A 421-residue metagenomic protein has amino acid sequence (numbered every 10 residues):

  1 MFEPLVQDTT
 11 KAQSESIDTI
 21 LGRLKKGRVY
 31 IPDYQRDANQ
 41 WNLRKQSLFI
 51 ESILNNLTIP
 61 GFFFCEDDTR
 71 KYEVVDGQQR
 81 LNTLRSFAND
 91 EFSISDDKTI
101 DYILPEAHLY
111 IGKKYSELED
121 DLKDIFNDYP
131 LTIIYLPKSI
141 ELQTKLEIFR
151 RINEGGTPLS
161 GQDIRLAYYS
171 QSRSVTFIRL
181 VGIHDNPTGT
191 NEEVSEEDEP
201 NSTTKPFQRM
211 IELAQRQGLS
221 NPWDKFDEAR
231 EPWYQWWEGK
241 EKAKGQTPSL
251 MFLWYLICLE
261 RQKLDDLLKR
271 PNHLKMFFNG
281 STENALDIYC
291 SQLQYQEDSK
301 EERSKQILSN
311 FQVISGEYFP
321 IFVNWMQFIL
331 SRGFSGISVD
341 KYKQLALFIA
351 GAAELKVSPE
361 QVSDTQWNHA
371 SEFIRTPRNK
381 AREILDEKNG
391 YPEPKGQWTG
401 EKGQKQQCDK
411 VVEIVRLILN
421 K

Functional and structural regions predicted by a protein language model:
M1-Y72, T83-I103, L131-T132, K421: N-terminal leader or domain-start segments enriched in small/polar residues
I20-L24, S52, I125, R151 (+6 more regions): Residues that form generic nucleotide/phosphate-binding pockets
R80: Hydrophobic positions on the alpha1 helix immediately C-terminal to the Walker A/P-loop
T99, L109-K356: Solvent-exposed functional surfaces
E106: Betabetaalpha-Me/HNH-type nuclease active-site subdomain
F328-G336, Y342-K421: Charge-dense, extended regions
